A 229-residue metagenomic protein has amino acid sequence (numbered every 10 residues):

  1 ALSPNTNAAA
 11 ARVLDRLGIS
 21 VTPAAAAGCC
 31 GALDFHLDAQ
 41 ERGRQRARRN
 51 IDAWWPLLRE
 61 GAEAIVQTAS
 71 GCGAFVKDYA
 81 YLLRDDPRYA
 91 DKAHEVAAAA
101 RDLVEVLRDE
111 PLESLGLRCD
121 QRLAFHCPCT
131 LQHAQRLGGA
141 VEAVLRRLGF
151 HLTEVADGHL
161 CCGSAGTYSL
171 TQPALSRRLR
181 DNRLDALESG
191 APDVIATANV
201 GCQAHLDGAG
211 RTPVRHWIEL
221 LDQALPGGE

Functional and structural regions predicted by a protein language model:
A1-E229: Iron-sulfur cluster-binding electron-transfer modules in prokaryotic oxidoreductases
